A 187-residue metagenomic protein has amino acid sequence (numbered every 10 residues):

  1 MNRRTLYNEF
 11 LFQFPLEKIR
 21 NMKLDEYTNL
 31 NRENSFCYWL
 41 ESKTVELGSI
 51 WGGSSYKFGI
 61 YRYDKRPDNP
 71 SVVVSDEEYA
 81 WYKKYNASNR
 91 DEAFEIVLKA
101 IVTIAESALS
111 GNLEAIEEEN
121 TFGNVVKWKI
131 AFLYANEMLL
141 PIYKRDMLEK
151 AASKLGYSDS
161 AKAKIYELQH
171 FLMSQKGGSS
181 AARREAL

Functional and structural regions predicted by a protein language model:
M1-N124, A135-L187: An N-terminal alpha-helical hairpin/helix-loop-helix interaction module that forms a charged, gly/pro-flexible surface
K127-L133: Short hydrophobic alpha-helical segments that form membrane-spanning helices or hydrophobic packing faces of helical
